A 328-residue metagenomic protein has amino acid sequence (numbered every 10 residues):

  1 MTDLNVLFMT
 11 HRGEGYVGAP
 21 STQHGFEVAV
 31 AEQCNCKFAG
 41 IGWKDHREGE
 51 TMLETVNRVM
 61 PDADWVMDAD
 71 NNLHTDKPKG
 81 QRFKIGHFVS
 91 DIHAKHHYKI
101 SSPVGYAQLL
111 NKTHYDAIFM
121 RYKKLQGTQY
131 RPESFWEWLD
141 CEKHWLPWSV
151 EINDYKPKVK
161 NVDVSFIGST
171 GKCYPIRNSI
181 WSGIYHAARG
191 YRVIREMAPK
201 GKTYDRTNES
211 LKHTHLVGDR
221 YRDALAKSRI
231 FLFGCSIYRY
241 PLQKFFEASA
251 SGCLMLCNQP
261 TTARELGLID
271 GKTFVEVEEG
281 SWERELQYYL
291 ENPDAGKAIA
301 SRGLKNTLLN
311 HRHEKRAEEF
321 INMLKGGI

Functional and structural regions predicted by a protein language model:
T2-F246, L254-D270, E314, G327: Nucleotide-sugar donor-binding catalytic core of glycosyltransferases
T22, M52, W282-E285, I299 (+1 more regions): Hydrophobic alpha-helical packing elements
D223, Q287-Y288, K305: Surface-exposed charged/polar residues within alpha-helices that form helix-capping/stabilizing sites and interaction
K227, K244, E285, R302-G303: Short, hydrophobic/aromatic alpha-helical segments in well-folded domains
D270-V277: A short acidic/histidine/glycine-rich donor-binding loop in glycosyltransferase catalytic cores
E278-A295: C-terminal "capping" alpha-helix adjacent to the active site of nucleotide-linked donor transferases in cell-envelope
E291-L324: A charged, aromatic-enriched C-terminal amphipathic alpha-helix characteristic of glycosyltransferases across folds
